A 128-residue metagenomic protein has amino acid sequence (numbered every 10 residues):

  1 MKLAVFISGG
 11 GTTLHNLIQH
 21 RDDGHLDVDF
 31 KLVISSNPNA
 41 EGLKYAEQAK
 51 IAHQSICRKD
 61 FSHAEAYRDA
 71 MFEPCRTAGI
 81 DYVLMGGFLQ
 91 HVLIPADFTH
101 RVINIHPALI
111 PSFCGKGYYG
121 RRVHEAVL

Functional and structural regions predicted by a protein language model:
M1-L128: One-carbon transfer enzymes
